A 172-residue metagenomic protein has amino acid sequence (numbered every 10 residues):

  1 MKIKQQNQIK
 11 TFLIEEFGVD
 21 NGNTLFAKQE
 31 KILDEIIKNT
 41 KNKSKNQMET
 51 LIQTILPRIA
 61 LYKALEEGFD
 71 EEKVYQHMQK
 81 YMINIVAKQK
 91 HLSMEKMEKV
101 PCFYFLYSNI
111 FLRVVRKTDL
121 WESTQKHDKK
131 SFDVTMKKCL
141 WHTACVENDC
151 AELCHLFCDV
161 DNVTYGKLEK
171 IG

Functional and structural regions predicted by a protein language model:
M1-L65: N-terminal, charged low-complexity regulatory/assembly segments
M48, N148-C150: Short, contiguous strand/loop micro-motifs
Q53, P57-I59, K63-N148: Amphipathic interaction/junction segments at domain boundaries or subunit interfaces
A60, V160-K167: Amphipathic alpha-helical segments that form well-ordered structural scaffolds and often line/cohere around active
C150-V163: Low-complexity, glycine/alanine/valine/leucine- and proline-rich hydrophobic stretches
L168-G172: Low-complexity, intrinsically disordered Gly/Pro/Thr-rich segments
